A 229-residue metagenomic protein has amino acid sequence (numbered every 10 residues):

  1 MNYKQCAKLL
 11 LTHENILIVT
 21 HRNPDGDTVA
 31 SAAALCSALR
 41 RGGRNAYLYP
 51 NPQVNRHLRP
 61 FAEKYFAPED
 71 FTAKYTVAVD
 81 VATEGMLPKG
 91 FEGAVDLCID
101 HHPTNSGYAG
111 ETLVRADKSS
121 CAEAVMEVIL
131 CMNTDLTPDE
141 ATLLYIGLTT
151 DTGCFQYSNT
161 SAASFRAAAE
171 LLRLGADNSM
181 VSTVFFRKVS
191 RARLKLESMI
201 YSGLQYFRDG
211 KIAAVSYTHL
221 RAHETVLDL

Functional and structural regions predicted by a protein language model:
N2-N23, A34-R41, G107-R221: A structured phosphate/pyrophosphate-recognition subdomain
E14-N15, R44, A73-K74, A94-V95 (+1 more regions): Short coil/turn segments at beta-strand junctions that form active-site/ligand-binding loops
L17-D70: Anionic-ligand anchoring segments at beta-strand to alpha-helix junctions in alpha/beta enzyme folds, i.e., glycine
R22, G26-T28, V81, H101 (+2 more regions): Generic detector of well-ordered alpha-helical packing
A46-L48, D96, L144: Hydrophobic/aromatic residues located in beta-strands of well-ordered beta-sheets within soluble catalytic
Y49-N51, V79, I99-H101, R115-A116 (+1 more regions): Generic beta-sheet signal
R59-E111: Active-site cofactor/cluster-binding pocket
H219-L229: Single conserved hydrophobic/aromatic residue that forms the stacking wall/gate of nucleotide- or nucleobase-binding
